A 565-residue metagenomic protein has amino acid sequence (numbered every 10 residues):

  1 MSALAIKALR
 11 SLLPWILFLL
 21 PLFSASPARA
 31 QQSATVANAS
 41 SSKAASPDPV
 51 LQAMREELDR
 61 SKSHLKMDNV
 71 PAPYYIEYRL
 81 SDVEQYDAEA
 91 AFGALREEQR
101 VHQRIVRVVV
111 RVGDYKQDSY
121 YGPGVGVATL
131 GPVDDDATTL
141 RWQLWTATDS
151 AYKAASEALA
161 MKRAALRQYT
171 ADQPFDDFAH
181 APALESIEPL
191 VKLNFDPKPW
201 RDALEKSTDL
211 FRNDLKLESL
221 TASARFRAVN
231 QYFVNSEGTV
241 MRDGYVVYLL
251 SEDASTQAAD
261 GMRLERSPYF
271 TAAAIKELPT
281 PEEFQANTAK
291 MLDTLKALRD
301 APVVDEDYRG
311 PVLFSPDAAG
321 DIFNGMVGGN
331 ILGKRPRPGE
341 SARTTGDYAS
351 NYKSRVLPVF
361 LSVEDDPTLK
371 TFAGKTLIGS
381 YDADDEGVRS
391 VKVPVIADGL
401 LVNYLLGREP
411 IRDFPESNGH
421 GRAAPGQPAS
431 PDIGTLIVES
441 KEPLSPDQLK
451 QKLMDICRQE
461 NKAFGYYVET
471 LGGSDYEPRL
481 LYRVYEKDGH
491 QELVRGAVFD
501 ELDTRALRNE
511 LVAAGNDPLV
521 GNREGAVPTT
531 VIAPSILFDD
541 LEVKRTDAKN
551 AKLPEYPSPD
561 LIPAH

Functional and structural regions predicted by a protein language model:
M1-R10: N-terminal secretory signal peptides that target proteins for export/translocation
S11-S24: Bacterial N-terminal signal peptides
A30-A383, A397-D398, D500, G525-H565: Active-site bordering "gate/hinge" segments that shape substrate access to catalytic or cofactor-binding pockets
S341, Y348-H565: Dual-mode signal for accessory low-complexity, basic/Gly-rich regions
